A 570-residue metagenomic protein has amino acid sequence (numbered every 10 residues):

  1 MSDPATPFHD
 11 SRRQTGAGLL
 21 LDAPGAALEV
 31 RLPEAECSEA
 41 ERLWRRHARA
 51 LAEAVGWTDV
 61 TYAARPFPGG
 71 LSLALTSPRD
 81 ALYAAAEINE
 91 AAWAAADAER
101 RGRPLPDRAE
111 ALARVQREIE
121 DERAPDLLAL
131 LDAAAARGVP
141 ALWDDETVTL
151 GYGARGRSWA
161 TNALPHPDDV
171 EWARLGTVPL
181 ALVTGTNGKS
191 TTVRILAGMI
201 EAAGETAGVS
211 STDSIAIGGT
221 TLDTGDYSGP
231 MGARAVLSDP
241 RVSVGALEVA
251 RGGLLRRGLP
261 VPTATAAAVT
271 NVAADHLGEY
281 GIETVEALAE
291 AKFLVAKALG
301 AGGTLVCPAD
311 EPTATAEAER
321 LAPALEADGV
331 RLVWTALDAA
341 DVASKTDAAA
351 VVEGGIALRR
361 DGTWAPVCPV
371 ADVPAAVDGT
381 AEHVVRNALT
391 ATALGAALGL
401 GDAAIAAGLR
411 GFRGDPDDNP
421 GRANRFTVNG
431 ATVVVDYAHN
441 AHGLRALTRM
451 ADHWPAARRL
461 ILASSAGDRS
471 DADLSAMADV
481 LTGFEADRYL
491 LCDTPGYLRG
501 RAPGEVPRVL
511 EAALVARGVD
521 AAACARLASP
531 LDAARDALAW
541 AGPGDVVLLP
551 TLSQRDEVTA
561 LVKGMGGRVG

Functional and structural regions predicted by a protein language model:
M1-A63, G69-G70, A381, A393-G570: ATP-dependent carboxylate-amine ligase
A52-T58, A63-L182, T191-A197, A202-G204 (+2 more regions): Short, basic phosphate-binding NTP loop
L130, L196, I200, V236 (+3 more regions): Buried hydrophobic packing segments
A141, T206-A207, V244, L332 (+2 more regions): Hydrophobic anchor at the start of a short beta-strand that flanks the dinucleotide cofactor-binding loop
W143-R155, T161, P165-A309, T313-D328: Phosphate-binding loop of NTP-binding sites
V209, L247, A267, C307 (+4 more regions): Structural beta-sheet core signal
A268-T432, L514: Acidic, Mg2+-coordinating active-site environments of NTP-dependent enzymes
